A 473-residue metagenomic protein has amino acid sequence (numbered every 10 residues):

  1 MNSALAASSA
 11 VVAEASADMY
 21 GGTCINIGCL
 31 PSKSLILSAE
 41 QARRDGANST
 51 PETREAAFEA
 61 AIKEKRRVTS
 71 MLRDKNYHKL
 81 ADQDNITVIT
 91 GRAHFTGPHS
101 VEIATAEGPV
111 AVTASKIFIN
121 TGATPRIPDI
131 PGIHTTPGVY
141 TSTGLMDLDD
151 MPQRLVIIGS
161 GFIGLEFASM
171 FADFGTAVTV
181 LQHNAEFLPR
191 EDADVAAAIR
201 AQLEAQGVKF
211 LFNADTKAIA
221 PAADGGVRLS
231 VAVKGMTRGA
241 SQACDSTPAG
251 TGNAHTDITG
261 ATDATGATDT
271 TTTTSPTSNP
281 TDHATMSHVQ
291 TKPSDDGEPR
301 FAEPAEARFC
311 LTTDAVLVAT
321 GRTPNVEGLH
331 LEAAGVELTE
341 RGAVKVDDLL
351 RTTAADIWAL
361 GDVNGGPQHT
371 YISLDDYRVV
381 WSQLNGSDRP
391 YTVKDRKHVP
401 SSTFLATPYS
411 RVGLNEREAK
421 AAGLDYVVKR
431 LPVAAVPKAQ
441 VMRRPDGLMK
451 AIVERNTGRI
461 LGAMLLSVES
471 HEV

Functional and structural regions predicted by a protein language model:
M1-V12, I163-D173: N-terminal Rossmann-like FAD-binding beta1-loop-alpha1 element of flavoenzymes
S3-M19, T23-I25, L30-Q41, F404-V473: Flexible, glycine-rich terminal cap/loop adjacent to redox cofactors in electron-transfer oxidoreductases
A6-S8, E14-M151, T179, N184-L188 (+8 more regions): Glycine-rich flavin
A17, I158-G161, E191, D362: Glycine-rich Rossmann-fold phosphate-binding loop(s) that bind the pyrophosphate of adenine dinucleotide cofactors
A93, V101, A111-G122, I157-I158 (+5 more regions): Short hydrophobic core segments
P125, T323, G335, G342-D356 (+4 more regions): FAD-binding beta-loop-beta segment adjacent to the flavin cofactor pocket
H134-P152, D245, A249, A254-D257 (+7 more regions): FAD-site-proximal beta/loop scaffold in flavoenzymes
I157-H183: Rossmann-like dinucleotide/phosphate-binding beta-alpha-beta segment
